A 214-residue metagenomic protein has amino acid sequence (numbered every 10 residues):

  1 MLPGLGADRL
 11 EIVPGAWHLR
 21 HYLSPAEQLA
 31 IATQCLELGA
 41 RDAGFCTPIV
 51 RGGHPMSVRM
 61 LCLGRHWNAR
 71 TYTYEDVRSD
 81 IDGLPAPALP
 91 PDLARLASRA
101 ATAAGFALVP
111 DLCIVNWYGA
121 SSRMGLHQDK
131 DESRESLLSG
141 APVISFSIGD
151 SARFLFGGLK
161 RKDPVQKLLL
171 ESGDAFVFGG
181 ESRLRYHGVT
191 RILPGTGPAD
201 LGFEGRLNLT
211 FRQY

Functional and structural regions predicted by a protein language model:
M1-Y214: Non-heme Fe(II) oxygenase metal-center motifs and adjacent flexible, charged/small-residue loops
